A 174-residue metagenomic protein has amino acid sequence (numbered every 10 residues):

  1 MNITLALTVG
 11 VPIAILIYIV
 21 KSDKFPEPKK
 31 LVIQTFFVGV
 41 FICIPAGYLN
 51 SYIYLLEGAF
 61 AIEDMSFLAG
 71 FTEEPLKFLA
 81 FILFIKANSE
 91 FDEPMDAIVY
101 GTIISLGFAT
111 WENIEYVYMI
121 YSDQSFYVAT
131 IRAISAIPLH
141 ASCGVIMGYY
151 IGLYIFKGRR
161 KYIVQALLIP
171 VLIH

Functional and structural regions predicted by a protein language model:
M1-I173: Hydrophobic alpha-helical segments at protein termini of multi-pass membrane proteins
